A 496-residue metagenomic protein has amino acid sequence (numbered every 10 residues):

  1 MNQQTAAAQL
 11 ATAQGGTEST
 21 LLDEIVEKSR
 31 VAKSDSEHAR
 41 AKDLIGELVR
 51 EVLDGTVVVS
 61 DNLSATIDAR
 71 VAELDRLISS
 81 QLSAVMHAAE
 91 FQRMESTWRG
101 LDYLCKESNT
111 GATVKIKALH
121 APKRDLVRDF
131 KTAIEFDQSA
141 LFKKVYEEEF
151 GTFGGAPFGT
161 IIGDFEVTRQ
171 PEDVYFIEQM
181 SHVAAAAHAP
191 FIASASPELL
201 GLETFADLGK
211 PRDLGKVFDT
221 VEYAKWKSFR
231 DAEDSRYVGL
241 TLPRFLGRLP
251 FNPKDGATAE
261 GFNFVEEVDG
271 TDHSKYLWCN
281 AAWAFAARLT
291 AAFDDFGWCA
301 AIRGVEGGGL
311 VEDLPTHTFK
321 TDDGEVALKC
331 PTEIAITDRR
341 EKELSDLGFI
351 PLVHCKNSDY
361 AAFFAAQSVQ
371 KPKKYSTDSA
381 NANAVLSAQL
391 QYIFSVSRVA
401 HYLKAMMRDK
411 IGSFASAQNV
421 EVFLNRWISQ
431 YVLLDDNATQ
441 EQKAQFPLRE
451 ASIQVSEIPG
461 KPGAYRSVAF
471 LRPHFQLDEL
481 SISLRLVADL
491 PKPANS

Functional and structural regions predicted by a protein language model:
M1-R124, K131: N-terminal-proximal low-complexity accessory segments that begin disordered and transition into the first
L48, L77, Q81, T97-L104 (+4 more regions): Generic, well-ordered alpha-helical scaffold segments in large soluble proteins
S96-R169: Long, charge-patterned amphipathic interaction tracts in eukaryotic proteins
F150-P331: Extended, regular secondary-structure scaffolds
S181-A184, P447-V455: Short secondary-structure subsegments characteristic of cysteine-rich extracellular domains
N263-N419, F475, E479-I482: Long, contiguous, structured domain-core segments that constitute the functional module of a protein
I393-A451: Acidic, low-complexity glycine/serine/threonine-rich segments
S452-S496: C-terminal edge-of-domain segments
